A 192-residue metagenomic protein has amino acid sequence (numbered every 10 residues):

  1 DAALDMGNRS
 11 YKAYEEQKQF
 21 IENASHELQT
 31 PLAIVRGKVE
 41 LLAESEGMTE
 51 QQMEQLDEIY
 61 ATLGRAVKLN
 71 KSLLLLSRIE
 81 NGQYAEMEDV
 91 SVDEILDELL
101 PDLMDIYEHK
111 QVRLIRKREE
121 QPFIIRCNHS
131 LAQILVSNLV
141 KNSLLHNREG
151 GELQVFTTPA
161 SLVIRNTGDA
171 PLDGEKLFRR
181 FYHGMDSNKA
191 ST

Functional and structural regions predicted by a protein language model:
N8-A61, V67: Membrane-proximal coiled-coil signaling linkers
N81-E86, I124-C127: Conserved micro-motifs of the catalytic ATP-binding
E88, E108, R113-F123: Conserved catalytic submotifs in the C-terminal HATPase_c
E88-M104, I115: A conserved beta-strand-to-alpha-helix junction within the catalytic ATP-binding
L131-V136: A residue-level detector for a conserved hydrophobic packing site within the catalytic ATP-binding domain
S143-L144: Short helix-loop "hinge" at the ATP-lid/N-box region of the Bergerat-fold HATPase_c
G150-S161: Short beta-strand/loop element within the Bergerat-fold HATPase_c
A170-H183: Short conserved segment of the HATPase_c
